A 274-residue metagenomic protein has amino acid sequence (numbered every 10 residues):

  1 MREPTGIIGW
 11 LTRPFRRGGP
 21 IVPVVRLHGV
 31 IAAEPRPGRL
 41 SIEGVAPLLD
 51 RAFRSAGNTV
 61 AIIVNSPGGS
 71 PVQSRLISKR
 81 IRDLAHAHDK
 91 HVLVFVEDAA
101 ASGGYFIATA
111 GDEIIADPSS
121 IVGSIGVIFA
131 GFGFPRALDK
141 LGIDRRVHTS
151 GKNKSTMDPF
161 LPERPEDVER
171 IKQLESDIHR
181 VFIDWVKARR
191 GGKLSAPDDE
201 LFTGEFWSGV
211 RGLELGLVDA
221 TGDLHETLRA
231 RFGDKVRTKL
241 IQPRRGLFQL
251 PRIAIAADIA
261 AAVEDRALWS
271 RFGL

Functional and structural regions predicted by a protein language model:
M1-D117, I128-L274: N-terminal organellar transit peptides
I121: Short glycine/proline-centered loop/turn elements that form peptide/ligand docking sites
